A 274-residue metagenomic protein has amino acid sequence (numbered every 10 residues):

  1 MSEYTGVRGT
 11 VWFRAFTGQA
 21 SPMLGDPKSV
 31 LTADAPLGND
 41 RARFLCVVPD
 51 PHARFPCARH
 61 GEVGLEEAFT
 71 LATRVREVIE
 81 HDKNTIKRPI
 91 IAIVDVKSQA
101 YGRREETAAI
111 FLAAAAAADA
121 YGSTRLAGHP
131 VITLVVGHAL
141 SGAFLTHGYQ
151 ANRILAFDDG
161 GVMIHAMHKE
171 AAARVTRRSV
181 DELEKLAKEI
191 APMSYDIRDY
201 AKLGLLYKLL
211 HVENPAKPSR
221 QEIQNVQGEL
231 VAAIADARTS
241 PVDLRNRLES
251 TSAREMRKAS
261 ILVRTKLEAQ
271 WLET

Functional and structural regions predicted by a protein language model:
M1-M23, R177-T274: Amphipathic alpha-helical segments at domain termini/boundaries
M23-A42: N-terminal short beta-loop-beta anion/metal-coordinating cradle
G38-F69: STAS-typified acidic loop motif
R43-L45, F55, F69-Y101: A structural preference for short, pocket-lining loop segments at secondary-structure junctions
P51, K97-Q99, A139, G161-V162: Solvent-exposed loop/turn segments at secondary-structure junctions within structured extracellular/periplasmic domains
H60-V75, I86, V96, E106-Y121: Conserved mixed alpha/beta catalytic, RNA-binding, or beta-rich assembly cores of soluble enzyme, regulatory
E105-I223, G228: Conserved catalytic cores of soluble enzyme domains, especially glycine-rich substrate-binding beta-alpha loops
